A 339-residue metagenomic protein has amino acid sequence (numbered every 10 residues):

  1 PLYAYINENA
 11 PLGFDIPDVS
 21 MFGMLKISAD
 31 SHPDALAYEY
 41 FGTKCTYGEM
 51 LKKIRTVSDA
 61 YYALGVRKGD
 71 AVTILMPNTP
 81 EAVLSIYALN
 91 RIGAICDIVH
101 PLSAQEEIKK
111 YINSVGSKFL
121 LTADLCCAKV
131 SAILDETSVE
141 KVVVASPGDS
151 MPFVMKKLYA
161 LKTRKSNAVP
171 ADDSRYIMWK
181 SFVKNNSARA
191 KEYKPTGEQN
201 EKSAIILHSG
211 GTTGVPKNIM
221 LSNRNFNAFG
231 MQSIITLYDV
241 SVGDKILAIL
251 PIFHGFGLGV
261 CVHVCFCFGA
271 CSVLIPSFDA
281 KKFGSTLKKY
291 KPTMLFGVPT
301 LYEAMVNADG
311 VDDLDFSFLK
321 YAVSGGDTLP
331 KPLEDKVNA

Functional and structural regions predicted by a protein language model:
L2-I6, G23-T46: AMP-dependent adenylate-forming
P17, D34-T79, V83-Y87, A104-K109 (+3 more regions): Conserved AMP-binding/adenylate-forming core of the ANL superfamily
T46-G48, A204-A228: Conserved AMP-binding A3 loop
L51-T56, K184, I219-S241, I249 (+1 more regions): Conserved structural elements of the adenylate-forming
T73-L75, A82, I86, N90-L125 (+3 more regions): Short beta-strand->loop structural element characteristic of the AMP-binding/adenylate-forming
Q105-E106, N113, L125, S131-R175 (+2 more regions): Conserved adenylate-forming
N167-H208, V215, Y238-K245: Conserved pre-ATP/AMP-binding loop-to-beta segment of ANL
N227-K245, F253-M294, A308: Conserved AMP-binding/adenylation subdomain of ANL enzymes
